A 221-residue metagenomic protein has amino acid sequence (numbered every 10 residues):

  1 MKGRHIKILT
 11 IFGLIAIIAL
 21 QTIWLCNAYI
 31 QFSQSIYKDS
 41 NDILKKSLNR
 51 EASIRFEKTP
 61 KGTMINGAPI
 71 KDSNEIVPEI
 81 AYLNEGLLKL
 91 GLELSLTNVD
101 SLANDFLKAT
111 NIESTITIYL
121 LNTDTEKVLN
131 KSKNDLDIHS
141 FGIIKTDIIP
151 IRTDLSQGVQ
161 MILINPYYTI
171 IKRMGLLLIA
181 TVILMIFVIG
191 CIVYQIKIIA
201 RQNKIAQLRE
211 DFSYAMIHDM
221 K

Functional and structural regions predicted by a protein language model:
R4-L25: Extreme N-terminal signal-anchor transmembrane helix of membrane signaling/transducer proteins, especially in bacteria
I15-A16, V182-I189: Hydrophobic alpha-helical transmembrane segments of multi-pass inner-membrane transport and secretion
I17-I23, Q31-I170: The feature marks either
I23-Q31, I196-Q202: Transmembrane signal-anchor/signal-peptide helices with a preference for the extracytoplasmic
N165-T181: Membrane-interface helix-start motif
I186-Q207: Conserved signal-transmission helix
Y214-H218: Conserved phosphoacceptor histidine of two-component systems
K221: Helical H-box/DHp helix segment flanking the catalytic phospho-acceptor histidine in two-component systems
